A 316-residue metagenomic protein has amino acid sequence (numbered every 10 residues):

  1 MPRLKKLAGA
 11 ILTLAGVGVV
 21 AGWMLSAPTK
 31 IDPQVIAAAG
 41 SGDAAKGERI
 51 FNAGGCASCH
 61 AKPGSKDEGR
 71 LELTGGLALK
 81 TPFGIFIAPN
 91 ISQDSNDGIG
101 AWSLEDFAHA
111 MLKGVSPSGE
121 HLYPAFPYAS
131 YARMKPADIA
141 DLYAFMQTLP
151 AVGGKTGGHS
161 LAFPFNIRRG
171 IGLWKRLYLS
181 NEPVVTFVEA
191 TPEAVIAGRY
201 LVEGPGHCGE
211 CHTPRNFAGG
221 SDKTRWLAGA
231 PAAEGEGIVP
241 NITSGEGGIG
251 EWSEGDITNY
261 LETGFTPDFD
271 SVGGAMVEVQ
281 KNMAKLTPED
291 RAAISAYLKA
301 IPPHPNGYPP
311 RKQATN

Functional and structural regions predicted by a protein language model:
P2-I31: N-terminal type II signal-anchor transmembrane helix that functions as the membrane-insertion/stop-transfer segment
G18-A27, S103-P117, S130-G154, S253-P267 (+1 more regions): C-terminal capping alpha-helices of c-type cytochrome domains
P28-N52, L173-E203, E246, N316: Electrostatic cytochrome c docking/interface patches
I31-Q34, A45-E48, A61, S65-D97 (+4 more regions): Sequence context of c-type cytochrome heme-c attachment sites
G47, A53-P63, F107, L142 (+6 more regions): The canonical Cys-X-X-Cys-His
G54, F86-A88, H121-Y123, G206 (+1 more regions): Extracytoplasmic
G75-D106, A129-A137, R225-T266, E278-A292: Electron-transfer interface patches adjacent to heme c in soluble/periplasmic c-type cytochromes and di-/multiheme
G154-G172: Extended, well-folded interaction surfaces typified by the phenylalanyl-tRNA synthetase beta subunit core
